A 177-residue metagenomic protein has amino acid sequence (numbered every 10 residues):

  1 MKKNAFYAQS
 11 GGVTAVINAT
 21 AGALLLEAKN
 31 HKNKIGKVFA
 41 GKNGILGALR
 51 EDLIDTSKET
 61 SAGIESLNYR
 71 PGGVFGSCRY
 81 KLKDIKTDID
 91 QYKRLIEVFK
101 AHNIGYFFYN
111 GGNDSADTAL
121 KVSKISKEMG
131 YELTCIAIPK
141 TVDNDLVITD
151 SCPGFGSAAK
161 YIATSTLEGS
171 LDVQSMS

Functional and structural regions predicted by a protein language model:
M1, F6, N30-N33, E65-Y69 (+3 more regions): Solvent-exposed alpha-helices and their adjacent loops that cap or buttress functional pockets in soluble metabolic
M1-L53: N-terminal phosphate-binding or glycine-rich loops at protein starts, especially the Walker A/P-loop of NTPases
N4-T14, V74-R79, G105-G111, A137: Short glycine-rich or small-residue beta-strand-to-loop segments that form or flank ligand, phosphate, metal/Fe-S
I17-A21, L49-I54, K86-T87, T118-S123 (+1 more regions): Short acidic, glycine/serine/threonine-rich loops at helix termini
T20-L24, N113-L133: Short Gly/Thr/Asp-enriched flexible loops that form oxyanion-binding sites at enzyme active sites
A40-A62, K124, L133: N-terminal glycine-rich phosphate/pyrophosphate-binding loops that anchor nucleotide-derived ligands and cofactors
E51-G105, D114-S115, V142, P153-L167: Glycine-rich oxoanion-binding loops at beta->alpha junctions
S123-C152, A159-A163: Short, acidic/small-residue loops that bind anionic groups at enzyme active sites
